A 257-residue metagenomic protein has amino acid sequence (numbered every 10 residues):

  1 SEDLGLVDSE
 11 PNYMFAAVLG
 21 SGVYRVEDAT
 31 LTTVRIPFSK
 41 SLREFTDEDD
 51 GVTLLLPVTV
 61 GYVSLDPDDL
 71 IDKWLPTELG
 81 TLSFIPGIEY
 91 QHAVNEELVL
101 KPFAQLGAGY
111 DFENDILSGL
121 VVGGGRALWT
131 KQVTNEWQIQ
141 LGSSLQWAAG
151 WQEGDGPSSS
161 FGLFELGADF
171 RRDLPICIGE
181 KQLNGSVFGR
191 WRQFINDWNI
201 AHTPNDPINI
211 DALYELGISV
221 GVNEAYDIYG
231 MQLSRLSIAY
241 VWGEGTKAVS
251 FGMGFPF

Functional and structural regions predicted by a protein language model:
S1-L70: Short glycine/proline- and aromatic-enriched beta-strand/turn motifs that initiate or cap beta-hairpins
S21-V23, L42, V58-D66, H92 (+6 more regions): Transmembrane beta-strands of outer-membrane beta-barrel pores
T30-F38, D50-V52, E78-F84, L117-G123 (+3 more regions): Residues that define the transmembrane beta-barrel architecture of outer-membrane proteins
V34-L42, F84-H92, L106-A108, G125-K131 (+5 more regions): Residues on the lipid-exposed face of transmembrane beta-strands in outer-membrane beta-barrel proteins
S41-T53, H92-L100, Q132-I139, L174-N184 (+1 more regions): Short loop/turn motifs that connect adjacent beta-strands in outer-membrane beta-barrel proteins
V52-V58, F84, L98-A104, V121-G123 (+6 more regions): Transmembrane beta-strands of outer-membrane beta-barrel proteins
S64-D68, W74, C177-F257: Outer membrane beta-barrel transmembrane domains
I116-D197: Detector for outer-membrane/organellar transmembrane beta-barrel domains, recognizing the amphipathic beta-strand
